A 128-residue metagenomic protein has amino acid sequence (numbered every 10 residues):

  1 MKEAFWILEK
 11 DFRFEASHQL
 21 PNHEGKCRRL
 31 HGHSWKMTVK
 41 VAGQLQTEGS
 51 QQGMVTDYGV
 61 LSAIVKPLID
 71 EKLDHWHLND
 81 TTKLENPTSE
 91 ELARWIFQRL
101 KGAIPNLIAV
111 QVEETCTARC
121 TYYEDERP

Functional and structural regions predicted by a protein language model:
M1-P128: Charge-rich, low-complexity N-terminal segments
